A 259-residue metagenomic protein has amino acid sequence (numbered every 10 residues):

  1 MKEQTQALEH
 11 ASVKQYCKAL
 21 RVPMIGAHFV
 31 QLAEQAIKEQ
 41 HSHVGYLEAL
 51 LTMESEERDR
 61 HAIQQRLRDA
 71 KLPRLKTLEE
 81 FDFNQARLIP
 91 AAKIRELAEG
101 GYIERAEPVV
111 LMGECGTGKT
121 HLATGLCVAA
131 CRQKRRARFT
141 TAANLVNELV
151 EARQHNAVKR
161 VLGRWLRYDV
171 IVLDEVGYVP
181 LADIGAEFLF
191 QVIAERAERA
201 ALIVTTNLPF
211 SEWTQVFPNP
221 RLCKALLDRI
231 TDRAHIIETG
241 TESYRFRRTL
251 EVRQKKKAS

Functional and structural regions predicted by a protein language model:
M1-Q15, V252-S259: Intrinsically disordered, low-complexity and often Lys/Arg-enriched segments
A11-K18, A27-V30, G45-A49, Q65 (+11 more regions): Solvent-exposed alpha-helical segments within well-ordered globular domains of core cellular machineries
K14, K18, V22-R74: Interdomain "pre-motor" coupling segment immediately N-terminal to P-loop NTPase/helicase cores
V22-I25, E56, Y102, V170 (+2 more regions): Generic structural signal for secondary-structure transition and capping sites
E48-G101, R105, S243-K256: AAA+ P-loop ATPase motor domain of ring mechanoenzymes
I89-R167, V216-F217: Conserved P-loop
R136-T140, N144-V170, V176-S259: Replace "adjacent to P-loop NTPase cores in ATP/GTP-dependent enzymes" with "adjacent to NTP-binding cores
